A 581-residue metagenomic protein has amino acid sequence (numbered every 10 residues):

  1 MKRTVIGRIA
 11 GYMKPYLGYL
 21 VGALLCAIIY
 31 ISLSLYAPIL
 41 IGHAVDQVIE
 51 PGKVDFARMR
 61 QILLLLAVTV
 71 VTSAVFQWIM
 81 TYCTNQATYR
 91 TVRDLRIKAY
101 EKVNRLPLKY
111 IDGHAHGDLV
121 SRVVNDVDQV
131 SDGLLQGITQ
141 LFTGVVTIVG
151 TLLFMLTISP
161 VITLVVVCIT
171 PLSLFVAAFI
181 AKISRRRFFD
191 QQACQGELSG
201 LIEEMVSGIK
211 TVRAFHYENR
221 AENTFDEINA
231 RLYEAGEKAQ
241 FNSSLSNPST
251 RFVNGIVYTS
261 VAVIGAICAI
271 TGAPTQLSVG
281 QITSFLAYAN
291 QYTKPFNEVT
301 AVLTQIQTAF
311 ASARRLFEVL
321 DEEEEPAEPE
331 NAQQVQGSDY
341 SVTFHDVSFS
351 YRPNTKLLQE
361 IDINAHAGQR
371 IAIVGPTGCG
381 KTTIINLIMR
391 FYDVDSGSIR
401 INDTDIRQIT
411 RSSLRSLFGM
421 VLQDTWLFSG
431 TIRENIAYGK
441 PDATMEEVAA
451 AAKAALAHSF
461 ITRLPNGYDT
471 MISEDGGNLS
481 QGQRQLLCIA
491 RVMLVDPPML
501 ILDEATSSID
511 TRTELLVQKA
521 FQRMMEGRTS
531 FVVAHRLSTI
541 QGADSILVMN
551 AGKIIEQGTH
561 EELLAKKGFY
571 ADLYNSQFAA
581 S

Functional and structural regions predicted by a protein language model:
K2, L20-F76, T157-V161, A273-V279: Transmembrane helix-loop-helix hairpins at lipid-water interfaces of multipass membrane proteins, especially the type-1
K2, L25-C26, L33-D46, T69-H116 (+12 more regions): Juxtamembrane helix-loop junctions of ABC transporter transmembrane domains
K2-L17, L119: A short amphipathic helical element positioned immediately N-terminal to and/or at the very start of a transmembrane
K14, L25, L64, F76 (+5 more regions): Hydrophobic alpha-helical transmembrane segments of ABC transporter permease domains
D55-A57, F154-C168, N242-R314, V319-L320: Helix-loop-helix
L108-K109, V127-L134, I138, V146 (+5 more regions): An intracellular "coupling" helix at the cytosolic face of ABC transporter transmembrane type-1 domains
E328, V335-S581: ABC-type nucleotide-binding domain
